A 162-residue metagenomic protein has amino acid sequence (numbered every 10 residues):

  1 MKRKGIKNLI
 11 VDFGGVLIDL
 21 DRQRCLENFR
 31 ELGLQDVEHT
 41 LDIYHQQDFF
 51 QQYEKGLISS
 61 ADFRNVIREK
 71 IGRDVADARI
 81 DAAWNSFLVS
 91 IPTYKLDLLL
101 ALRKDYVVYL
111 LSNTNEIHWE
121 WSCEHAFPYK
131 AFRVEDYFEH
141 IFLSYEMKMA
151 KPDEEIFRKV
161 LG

Functional and structural regions predicted by a protein language model:
M1-K2, G162: Short amphipathic alpha-helix with an adjacent loop that forms part of the alpha/beta core around
K2-T93, K104, N115-W121, L143: N-terminal helical cap/lid subdomain that shapes the substrate entry/recognition surface in HAD-like hydrolases
R24, Y94-L98, I156: Conserved alpha-helical elements of sugar-nucleotide-dependent glycosyltransferases
N65, L100, R158: Active-site phosphate/pyrophosphate- and oxyanion-stabilizing loops and adjacent acidic/basic residues in soluble
Y94-D105, Y137: Catalytic-core regions built around general acid/base machinery
V107-Y109, H140: A structural signal for isolated positions on well-ordered beta-strands in alpha/beta enzyme cores
S112: Short beta-strand/turn micro-motifs composed of small residues that flank or help shape donor/cofactor-binding pockets
E116-G162: Substrate-recognition "cap/lid" segment bordering the active-site pocket of phosphatases
